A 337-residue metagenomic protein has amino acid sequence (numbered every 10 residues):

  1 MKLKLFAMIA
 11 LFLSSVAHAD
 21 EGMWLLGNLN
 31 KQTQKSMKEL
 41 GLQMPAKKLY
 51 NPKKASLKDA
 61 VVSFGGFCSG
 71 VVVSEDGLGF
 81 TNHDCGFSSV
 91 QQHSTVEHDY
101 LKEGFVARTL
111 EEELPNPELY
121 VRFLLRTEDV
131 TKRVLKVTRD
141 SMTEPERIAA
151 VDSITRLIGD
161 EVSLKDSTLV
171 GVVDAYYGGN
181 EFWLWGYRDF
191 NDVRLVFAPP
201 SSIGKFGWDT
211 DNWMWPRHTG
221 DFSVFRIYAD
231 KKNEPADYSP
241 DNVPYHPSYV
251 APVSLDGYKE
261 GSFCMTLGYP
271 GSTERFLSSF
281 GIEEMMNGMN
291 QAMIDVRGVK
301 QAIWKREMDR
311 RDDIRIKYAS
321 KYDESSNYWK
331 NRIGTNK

Functional and structural regions predicted by a protein language model:
K2-M8: Sec-dependent signal peptide recognition, specifically the positively charged N-region followed immediately by
I9, V16-K337: Terminal presequence/propeptide segments associated with secretion/organelle targeting and zymogen/polyprotein
